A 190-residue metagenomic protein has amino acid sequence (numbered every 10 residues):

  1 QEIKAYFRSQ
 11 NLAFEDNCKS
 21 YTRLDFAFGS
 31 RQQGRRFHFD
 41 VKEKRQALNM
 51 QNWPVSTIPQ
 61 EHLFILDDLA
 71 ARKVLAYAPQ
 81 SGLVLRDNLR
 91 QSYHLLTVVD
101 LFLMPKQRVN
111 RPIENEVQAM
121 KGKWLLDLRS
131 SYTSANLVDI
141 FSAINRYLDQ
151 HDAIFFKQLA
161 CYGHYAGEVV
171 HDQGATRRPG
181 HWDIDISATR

Functional and structural regions predicted by a protein language model:
Q1-S20: Acidic-basic catalytic patches of nuclease active cores, encompassing PD-(D/E)XK and other metal-cofactor nuclease
F7, F14, F26, F39 (+2 more regions): Hydrophobic beta-strand residues in large extracellular and virion-surface proteins
R8-A13, A76-G82, R108: Structural alpha-beta junctions
S20-L24, R90-Q91: Short acidic/glycine-enriched loop/turn segments that link adjacent beta-strands
L24-N49: Active-site beta-strand-loop-beta-strand hairpin of nuclease catalytic cores that positions key catalytic residues
K42-Y93: Catalytic cores of nucleic-acid endonucleases
R86-R190: Non-catalytic C-terminal interaction segments of nucleic acid-processing enzymes
